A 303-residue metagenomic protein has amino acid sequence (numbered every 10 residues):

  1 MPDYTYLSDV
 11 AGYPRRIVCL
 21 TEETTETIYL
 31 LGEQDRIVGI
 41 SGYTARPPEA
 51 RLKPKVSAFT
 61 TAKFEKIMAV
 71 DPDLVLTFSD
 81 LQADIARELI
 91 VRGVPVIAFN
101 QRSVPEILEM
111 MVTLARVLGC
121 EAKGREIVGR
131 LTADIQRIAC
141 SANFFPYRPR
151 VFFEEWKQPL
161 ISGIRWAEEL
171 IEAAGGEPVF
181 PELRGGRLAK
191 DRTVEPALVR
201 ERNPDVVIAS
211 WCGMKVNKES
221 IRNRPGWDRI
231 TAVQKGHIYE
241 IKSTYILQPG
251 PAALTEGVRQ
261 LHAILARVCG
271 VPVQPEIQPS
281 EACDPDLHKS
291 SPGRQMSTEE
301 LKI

Functional and structural regions predicted by a protein language model:
M1-I303: N-terminal ligand-binding lobe of clamshell/alpha-beta domains
